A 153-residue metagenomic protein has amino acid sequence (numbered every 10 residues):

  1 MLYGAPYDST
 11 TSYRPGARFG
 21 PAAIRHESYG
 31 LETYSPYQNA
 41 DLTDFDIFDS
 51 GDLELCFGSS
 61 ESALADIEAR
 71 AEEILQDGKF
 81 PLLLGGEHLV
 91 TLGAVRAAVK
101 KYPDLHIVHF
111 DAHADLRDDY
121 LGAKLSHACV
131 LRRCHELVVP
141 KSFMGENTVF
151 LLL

Functional and structural regions predicted by a protein language model:
M1-L153: Conserved alpha-helical scaffold segments that buttress catalytic/binding sites
